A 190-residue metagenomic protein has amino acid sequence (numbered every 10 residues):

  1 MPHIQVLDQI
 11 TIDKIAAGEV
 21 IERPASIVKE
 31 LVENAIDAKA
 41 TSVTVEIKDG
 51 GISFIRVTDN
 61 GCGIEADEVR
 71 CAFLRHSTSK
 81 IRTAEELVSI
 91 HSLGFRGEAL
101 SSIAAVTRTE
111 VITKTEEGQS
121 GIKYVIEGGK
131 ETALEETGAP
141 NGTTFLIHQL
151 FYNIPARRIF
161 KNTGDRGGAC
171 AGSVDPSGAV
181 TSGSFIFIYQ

Functional and structural regions predicted by a protein language model:
M1-N162: GHKL (Bergerat-fold) ATPase N-terminal catalytic module, capturing the glycine-rich phosphate-binding loop and acidic
T83-V88, S184-Q190: Interdomain boundary/hinge elements
T163-I188: Acidic, proline/serine/threonine- and glycine-rich low-complexity intrinsically disordered segments
